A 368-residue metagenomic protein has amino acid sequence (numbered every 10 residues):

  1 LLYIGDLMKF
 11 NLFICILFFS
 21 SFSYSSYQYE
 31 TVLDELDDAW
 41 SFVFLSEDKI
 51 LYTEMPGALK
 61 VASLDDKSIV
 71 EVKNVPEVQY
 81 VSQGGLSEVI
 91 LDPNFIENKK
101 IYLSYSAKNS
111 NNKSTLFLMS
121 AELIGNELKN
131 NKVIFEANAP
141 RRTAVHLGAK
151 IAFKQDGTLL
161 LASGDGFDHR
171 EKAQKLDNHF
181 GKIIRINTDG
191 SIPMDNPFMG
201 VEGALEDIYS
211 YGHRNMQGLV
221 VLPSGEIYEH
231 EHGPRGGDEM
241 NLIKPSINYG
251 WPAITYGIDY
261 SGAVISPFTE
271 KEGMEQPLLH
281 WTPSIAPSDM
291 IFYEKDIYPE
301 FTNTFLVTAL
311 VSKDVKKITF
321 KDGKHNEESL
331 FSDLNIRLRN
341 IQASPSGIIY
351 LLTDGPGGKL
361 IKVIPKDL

Functional and structural regions predicted by a protein language model:
M8-C15: Sec-dependent signal peptide recognition, specifically the positively charged N-region followed immediately by
F18-F22: N-terminal signal peptide c-region/cleavage motif recognized by signal peptidases
Y24-D168, G218-V221, E226-E229, G233 (+2 more regions): Acidic, Gly/Ser/Thr-rich repeat motifs that build Ca2+-stabilized beta-propeller blades
Y24-Q28, D66-E71, L123-K132, G190-L205 (+4 more regions): Beta-strand initiation motifs
V72-G84, N131-L147, T188-Y209, W251-T282: Surface-exposed loop and turn segments in beta-propeller and other repeat-based domains that flank or scaffold
A107-K108, L161-F180, G237-I243: Short, conserved, GDST-rich strand-edge loop motifs in beta-rich repeat architectures
L116-N126, L176-D189, I243-K244: Beta-propeller blade signature
H213, H325-P345: Conserved blade-ending motifs and adjacent loop-strand segments that build the rim/top face of beta-propeller domains
